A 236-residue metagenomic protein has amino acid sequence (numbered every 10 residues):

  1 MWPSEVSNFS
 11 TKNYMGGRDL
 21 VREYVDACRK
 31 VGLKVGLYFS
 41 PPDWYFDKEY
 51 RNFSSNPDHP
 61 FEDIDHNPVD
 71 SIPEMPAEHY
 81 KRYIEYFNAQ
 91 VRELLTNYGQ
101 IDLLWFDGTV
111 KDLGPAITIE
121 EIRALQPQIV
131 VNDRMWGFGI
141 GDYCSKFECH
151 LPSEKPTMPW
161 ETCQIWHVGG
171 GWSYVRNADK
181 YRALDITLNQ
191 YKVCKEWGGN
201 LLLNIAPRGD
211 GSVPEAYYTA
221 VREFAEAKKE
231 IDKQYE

Functional and structural regions predicted by a protein language model:
M1-E236: Mature catalytic domains of secreted/periplasmic carbohydrate-active enzymes
